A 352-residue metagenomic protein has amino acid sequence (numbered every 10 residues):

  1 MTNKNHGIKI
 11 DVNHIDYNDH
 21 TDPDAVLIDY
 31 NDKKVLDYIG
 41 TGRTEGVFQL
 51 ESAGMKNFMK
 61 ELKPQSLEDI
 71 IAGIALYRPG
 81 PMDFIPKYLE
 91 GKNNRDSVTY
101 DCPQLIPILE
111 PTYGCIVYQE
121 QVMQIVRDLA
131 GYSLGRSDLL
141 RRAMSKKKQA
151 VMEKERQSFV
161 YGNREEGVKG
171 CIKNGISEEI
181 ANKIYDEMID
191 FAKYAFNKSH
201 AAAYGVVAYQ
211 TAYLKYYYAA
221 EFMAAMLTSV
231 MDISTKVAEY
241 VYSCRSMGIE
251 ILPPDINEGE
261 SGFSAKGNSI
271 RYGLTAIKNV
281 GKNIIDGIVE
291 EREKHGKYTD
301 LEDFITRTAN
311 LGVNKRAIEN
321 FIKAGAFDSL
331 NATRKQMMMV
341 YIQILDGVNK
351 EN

Functional and structural regions predicted by a protein language model:
M1-N352: Noncatalytic, beta-rich nucleic-acid-contacting surfaces in large DNA/RNA-processing enzymes
